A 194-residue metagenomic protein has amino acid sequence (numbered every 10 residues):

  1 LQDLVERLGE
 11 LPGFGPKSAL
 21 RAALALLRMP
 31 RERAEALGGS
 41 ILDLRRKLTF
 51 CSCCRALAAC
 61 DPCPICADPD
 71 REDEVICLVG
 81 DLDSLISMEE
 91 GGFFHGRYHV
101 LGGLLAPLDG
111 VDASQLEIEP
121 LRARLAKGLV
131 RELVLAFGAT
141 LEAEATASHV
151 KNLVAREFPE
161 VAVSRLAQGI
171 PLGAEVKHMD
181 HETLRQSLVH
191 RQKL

Functional and structural regions predicted by a protein language model:
L1-P12: Extended, structured, electrostatic nucleic-acid-contact surfaces
D3, F94-H95, R122-L194: Long C-terminal interaction/binding lobes of large macromolecular proteins
A19, D68-F137: Extended interfacial segments that mediate partner engagement and assembly in macromolecular machines
L24, L82-D83, G103-L105, G138-T140 (+1 more regions): Short, ordered loop/turn segments at secondary-structure junctions
L44-K47, A59: Short metal-coordination and nucleic-acid-contact micro-motifs, chiefly zinc-binding Cys/His arrays
C51-C54, C63-C66: Short cysteine-rich clusters marking metal-coordination/redox-active sites
A58-C60, R71: Short functional micro-motifs and their immediate structural scaffolds
